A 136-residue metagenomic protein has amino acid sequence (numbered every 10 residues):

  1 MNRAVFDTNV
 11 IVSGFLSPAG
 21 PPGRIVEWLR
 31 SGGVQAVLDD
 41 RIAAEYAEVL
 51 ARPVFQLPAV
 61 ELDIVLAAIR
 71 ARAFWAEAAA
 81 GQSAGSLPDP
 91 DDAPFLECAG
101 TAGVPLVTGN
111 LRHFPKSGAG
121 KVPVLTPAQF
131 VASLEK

Functional and structural regions predicted by a protein language model:
M1-R3: Extreme N-terminal starter segment of soluble prokaryotic enzymes
V5-F6, P18-P53: PIN/NYN-family metal-dependent endoribonuclease catalytic core
F6-T8, L38-D39, N110, T126: A secondary-structure boundary/capping signal
I11-V12, A44, H113-P115: Short, active-site-adjacent cap segments at secondary-structure transitions
G20, V37, V60, S86 (+1 more regions): Residues at secondary-structure transition points
G33, F74, G100-G103: Residue-level detector of structured alpha->beta connecting loops
D40-A43, E61-S86: Acidic catalytic patch
G85-S86, A93, G100-P105, L111-K136: Acidic, PIN/NYN-like endoribonuclease modules and their adjacent C-terminal/linker elements
